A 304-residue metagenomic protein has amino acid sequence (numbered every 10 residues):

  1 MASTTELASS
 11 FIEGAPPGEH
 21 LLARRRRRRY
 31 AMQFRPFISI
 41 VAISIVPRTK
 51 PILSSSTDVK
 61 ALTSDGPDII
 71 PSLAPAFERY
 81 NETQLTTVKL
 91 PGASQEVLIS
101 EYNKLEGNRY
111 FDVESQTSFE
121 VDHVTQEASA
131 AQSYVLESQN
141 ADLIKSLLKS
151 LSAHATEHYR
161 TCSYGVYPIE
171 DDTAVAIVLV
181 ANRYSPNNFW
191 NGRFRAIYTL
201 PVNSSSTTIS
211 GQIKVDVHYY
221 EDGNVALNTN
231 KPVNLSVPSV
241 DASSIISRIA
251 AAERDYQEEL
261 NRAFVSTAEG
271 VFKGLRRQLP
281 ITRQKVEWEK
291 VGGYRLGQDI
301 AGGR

Functional and structural regions predicted by a protein language model:
M1-N108: Alpha-helical protein-protein interaction scaffolds
S9, A23, A31-M32, D142-K149 (+5 more regions): Polar/charged alpha-helical tracts
E13, M32, P36-S39, P75 (+10 more regions): Extended, non-membrane alpha-helical segments enriched in charged/polar residues
Y30, Y80, Y102, Y110 (+8 more regions): Sequence-level detector for tyrosine residue identity
I52, A61, P75, R79 (+3 more regions): C-terminal/domain-edge helix-coil "capping" segments
D65-G66, I70-Y159, R195: Long amphipathic alpha-helical scaffold segments
T125, S129, R195-A196, A242 (+2 more regions): A generic structural signal for ordered alpha-helices
K145, K149, A153, E157 (+1 more regions): Surface-exposed short loop/turn segments
